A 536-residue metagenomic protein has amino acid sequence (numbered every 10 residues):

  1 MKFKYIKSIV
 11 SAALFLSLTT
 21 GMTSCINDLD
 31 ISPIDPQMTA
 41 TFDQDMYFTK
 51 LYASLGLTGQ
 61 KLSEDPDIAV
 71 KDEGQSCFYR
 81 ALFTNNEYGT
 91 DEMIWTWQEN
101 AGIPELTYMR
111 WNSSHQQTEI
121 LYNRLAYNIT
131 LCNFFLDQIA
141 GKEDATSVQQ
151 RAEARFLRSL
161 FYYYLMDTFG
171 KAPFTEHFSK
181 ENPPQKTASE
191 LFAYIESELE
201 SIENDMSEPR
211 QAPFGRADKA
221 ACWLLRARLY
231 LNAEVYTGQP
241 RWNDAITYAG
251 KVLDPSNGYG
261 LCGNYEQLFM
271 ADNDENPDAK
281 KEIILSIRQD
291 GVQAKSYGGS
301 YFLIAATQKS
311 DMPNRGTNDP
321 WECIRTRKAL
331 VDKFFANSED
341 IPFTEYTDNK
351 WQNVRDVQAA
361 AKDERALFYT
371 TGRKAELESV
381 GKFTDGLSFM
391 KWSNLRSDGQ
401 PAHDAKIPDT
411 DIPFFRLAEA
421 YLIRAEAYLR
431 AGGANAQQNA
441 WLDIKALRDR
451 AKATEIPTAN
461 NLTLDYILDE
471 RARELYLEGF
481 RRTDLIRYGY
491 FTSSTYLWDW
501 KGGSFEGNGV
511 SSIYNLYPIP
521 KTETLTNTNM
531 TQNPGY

Functional and structural regions predicted by a protein language model:
S24-I26, I31, Q44, T96 (+8 more regions): Long, intrinsically disordered, low-complexity segments
C25-F78, T531-Y536: Membrane-proximal, proline-rich intrinsically disordered regions
D45, T49, A53-G59, E92-F169 (+4 more regions): Conserved, well-structured interaction surfaces
L57, K281, I287-V380: Glycine-rich, aromatic-lined ligand/substrate-binding cores of catalytic and carbohydrate-binding domains
Q98-N112, Q117, D332-R416: Flexible, polar/acidic helix-loop-strand segments at domain edges
M166-T168, P173, N232-Q239, R430-G433: Short coil/turn linking the two alpha-helices of tandem helical-hairpin repeats
